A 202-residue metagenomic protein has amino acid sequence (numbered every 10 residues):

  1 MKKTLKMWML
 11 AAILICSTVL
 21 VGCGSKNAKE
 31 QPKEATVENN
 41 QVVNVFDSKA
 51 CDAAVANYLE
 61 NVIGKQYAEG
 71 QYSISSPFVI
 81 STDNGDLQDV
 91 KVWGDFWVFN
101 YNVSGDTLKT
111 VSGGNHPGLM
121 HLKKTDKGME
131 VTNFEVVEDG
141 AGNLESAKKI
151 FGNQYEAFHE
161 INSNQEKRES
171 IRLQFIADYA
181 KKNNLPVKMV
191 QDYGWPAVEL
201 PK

Functional and structural regions predicted by a protein language model:
K2-M9: Bacterial N-terminal signal peptides that target proteins for export
V19-G22: C-terminal motif of bacterial Sec signal peptides marking the signal peptidase cleavage site
G24-K26: Bacterial signal peptide processing site
A28-W97: N-terminal export/targeting and maturation segments
V45, K49, A53, K109-G113 (+1 more regions): Soluble non-cytosolic domains of exported or imported proteins
S76-G142: Mature extracytoplasmic domains of secretory-pathway proteins
T132-K202: Low-complexity, intrinsically disordered terminal/linker segments enriched in charged and Gly/Pro repeats
